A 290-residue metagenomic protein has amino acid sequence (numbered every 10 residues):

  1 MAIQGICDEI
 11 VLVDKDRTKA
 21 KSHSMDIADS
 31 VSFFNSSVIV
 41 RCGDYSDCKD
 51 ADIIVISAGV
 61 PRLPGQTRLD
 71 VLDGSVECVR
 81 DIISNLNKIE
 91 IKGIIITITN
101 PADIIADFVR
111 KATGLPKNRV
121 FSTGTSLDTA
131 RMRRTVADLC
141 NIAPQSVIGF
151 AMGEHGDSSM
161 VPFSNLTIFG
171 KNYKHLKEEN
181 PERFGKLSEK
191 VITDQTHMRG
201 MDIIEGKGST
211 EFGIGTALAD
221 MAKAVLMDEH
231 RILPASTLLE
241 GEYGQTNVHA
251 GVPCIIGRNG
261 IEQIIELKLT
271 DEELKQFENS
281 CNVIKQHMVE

Functional and structural regions predicted by a protein language model:
M1: Aromatic pocket-lining residues of Rossmann-like dinucleotide-binding sites
E9, V13-D52, Q66, K285-E290: Conserved N-terminal Rossmann-fold NAD(P) cofactor-binding segment
R17, V60, N100-A102, S126-L127 (+1 more regions): Acidic, glycine-rich active-site loops and adjacent beta-strand->loop/helix elements that engage anionic groups
K19, D26, D81, N85 (+4 more regions): Alpha-helical scaffold segments in soluble metabolic enzymes
V31-I94: Rossmann-like NAD(P)-binding element
S57, T97-T99, F150-G153: Short beta-strand segments
R68-R134: Rossmann-like NAD(P)(H) cofactor-binding subdomain of soluble oxidoreductases
T113-R119, D128-E290: C-terminal substrate-binding/catalytic lobe of Rossmann-fold NAD(P)-dependent dehydrogenases
